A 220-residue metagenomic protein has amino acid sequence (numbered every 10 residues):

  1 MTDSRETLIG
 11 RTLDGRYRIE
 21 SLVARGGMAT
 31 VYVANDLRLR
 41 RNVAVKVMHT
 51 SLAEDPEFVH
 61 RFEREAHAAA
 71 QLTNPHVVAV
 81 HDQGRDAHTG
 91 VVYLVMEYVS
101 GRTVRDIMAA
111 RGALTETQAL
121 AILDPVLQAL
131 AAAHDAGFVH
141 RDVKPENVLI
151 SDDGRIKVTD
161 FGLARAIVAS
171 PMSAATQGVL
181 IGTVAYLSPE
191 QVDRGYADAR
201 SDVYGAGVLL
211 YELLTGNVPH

Functional and structural regions predicted by a protein language model:
S4-T7, E54-E57, D152-Y196: Activation segment of protein kinases
I19-G26, V31: Protein kinase glycine-rich loop
H49-Q71: AlphaC helix of the eukaryotic protein kinase fold
Q83-G84: Activation-segment/catalytic-loop signature of the eukaryotic protein kinase fold
T89-T103, I107: Conserved short submotifs of the Hanks-type protein kinase catalytic core that shape the nucleotide-binding pocket
I122-L123: Activation segment signature within eukaryotic-like protein kinase domains
V126-F138: Protein kinase catalytic-loop region centered on the HRD/HxD motif
